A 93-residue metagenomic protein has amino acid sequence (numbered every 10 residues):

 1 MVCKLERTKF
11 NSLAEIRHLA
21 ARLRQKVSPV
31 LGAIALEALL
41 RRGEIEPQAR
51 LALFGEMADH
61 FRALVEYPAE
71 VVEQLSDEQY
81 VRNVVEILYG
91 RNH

Functional and structural regions predicted by a protein language model:
M1-H93: Membrane-interfacial and juxtamembrane segments of integral membrane proteins
